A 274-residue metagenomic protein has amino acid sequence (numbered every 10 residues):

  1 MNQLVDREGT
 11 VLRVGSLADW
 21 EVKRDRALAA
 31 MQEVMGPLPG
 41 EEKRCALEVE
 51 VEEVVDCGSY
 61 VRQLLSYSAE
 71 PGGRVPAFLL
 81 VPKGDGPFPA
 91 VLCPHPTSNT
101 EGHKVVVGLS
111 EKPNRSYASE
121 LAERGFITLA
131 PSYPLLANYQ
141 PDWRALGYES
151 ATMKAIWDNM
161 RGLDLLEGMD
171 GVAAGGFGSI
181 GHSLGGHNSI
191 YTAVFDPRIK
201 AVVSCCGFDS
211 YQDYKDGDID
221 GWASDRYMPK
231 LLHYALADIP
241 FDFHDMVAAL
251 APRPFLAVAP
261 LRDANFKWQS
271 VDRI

Functional and structural regions predicted by a protein language model:
M1-P39: N-terminal pre-domain segments of enzymes
P39-G86: N-terminal cap/lid segment of alpha/beta-hydrolase-fold proteins
A69-P71, C93-N99, P260: Glycine-rich His-Gly loop
G86-P87, V91-G168, F195, K215-G217: Cap/lid segment of the alpha/beta-hydrolase catalytic domain
G171-S183: Alpha/beta-hydrolase fold nucleophile elbow
G181-A193: Glycine-rich nucleophile elbow surrounding the catalytic serine of serine-hydrolase chemistry
A201-M246, N265-I274: Mobile cap/lid helix-loop segments that gate and shape the active-site cleft of serine hydrolases
A251-R253, A257-Q269: Conserved strand-to-loop "acid loop" that flanks and positions the catalytic carboxylate
